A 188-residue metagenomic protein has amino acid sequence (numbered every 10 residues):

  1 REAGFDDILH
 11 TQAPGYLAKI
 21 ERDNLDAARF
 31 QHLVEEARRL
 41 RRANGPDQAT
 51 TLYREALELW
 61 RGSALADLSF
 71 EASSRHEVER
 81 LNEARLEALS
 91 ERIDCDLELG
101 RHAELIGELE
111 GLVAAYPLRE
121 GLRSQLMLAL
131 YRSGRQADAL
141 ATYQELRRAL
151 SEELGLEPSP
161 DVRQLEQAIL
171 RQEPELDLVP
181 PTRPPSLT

Functional and structural regions predicted by a protein language model:
G4-L187: Intrinsically disordered, charged and Pro/Gly-enriched terminal/linker segments that flank large helical-solenoid
